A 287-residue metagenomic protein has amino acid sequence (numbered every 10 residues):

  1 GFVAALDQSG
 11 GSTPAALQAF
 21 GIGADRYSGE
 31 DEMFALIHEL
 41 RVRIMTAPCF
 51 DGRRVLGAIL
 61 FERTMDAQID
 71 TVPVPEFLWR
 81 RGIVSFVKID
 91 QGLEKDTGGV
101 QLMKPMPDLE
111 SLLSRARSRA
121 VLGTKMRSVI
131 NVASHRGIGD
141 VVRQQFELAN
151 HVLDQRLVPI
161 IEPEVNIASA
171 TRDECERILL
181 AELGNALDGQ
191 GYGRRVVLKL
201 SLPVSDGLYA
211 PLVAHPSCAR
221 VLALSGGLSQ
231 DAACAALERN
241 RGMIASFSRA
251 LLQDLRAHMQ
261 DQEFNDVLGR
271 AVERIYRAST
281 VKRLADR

Functional and structural regions predicted by a protein language model:
G1-L122, I130-V132, E182-N185, Y192-L200 (+1 more regions): Alpha/beta catalytic barrel-like cores
T124-L202: Eukaryote-skewed repeat-based solenoidal scaffolds used as protein-protein interaction platforms, primarily
